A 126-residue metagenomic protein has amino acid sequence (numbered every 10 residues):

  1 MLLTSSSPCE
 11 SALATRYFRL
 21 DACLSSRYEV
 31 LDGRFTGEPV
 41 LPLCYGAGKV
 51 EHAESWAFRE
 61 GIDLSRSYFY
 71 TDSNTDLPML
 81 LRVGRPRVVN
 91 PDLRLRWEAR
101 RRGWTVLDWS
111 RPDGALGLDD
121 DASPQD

Functional and structural regions predicted by a protein language model:
M1-D126: C-terminal cap/substrate-recognition subdomain and adjoining C-terminal extension of metal-dependent phosphatase-like
